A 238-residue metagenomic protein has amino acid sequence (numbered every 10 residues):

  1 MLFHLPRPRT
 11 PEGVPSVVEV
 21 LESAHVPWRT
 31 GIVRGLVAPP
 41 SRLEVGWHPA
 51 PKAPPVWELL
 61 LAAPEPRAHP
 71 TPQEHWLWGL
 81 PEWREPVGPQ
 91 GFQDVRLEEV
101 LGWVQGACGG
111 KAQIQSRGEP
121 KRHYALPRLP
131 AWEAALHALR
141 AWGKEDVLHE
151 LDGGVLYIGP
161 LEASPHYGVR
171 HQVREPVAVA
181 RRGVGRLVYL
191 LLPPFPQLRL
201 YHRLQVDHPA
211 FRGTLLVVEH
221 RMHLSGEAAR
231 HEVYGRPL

Functional and structural regions predicted by a protein language model:
M1-R42, L161-L238: Juxtamembrane "anchor/assembly" segments of surface/extracellular structural proteins
P6-P11, P49-E58, A134-W142, Y167-G168 (+1 more regions): Short, solvent-exposed secondary-structure boundary motifs
P39-K111: Surface-exposed cap/loop segments at beta↔alpha junctions
G46-P49, E150, Q172, H208: Acidic/polar residues at beta-strand termini and the immediately following turn/coil
W57, Q73, D152-G154, H202 (+2 more regions): Envelope-exposed proteins and targeting segments
A62-R67, F92, Y124-R128, L216-E227: Short, compositionally biased
T71-P81, C108-R182: Short beta-strand-centered interaction patches in the first periplasmic/extracellular domains of large envelope
E98-G102, W132-L136, L198: Extracytoplasmic/secreted envelope proteins and their assembly/folding machinery, especially bacterial periplasmic
